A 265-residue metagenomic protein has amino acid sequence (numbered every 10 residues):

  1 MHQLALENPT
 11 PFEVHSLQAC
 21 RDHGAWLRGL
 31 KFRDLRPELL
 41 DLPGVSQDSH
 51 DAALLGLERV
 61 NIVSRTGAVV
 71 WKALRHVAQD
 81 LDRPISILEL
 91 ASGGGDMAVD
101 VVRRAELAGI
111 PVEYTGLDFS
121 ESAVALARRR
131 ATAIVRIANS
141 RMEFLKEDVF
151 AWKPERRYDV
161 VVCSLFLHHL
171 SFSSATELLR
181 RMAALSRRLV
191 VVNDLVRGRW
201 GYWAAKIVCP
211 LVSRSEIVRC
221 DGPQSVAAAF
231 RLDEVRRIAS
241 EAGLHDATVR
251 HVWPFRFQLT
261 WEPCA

Functional and structural regions predicted by a protein language model:
M1-P43: N-terminal auxiliary segments of SAM/dcSAM-dependent transferases
Q47-A73, V77-A78: Class I SAM-dependent methyltransferase Rossmann-like catalytic core, especially the SAM/SAH-binding loop
L88, G94-A151: Class I SAM-dependent methyltransferase SAM/SAH-binding core
V162: A conserved beta-strand element that flanks and buttresses the S-adenosyl-L-methionine
L170-R181: A short, conserved alpha-helix within the catalytic core of class I
S186-L195: Conserved beta-strand signature within the Rossmann-like core of class I S-adenosyl-L-methionine
L195-T248: C-terminal alpha-helical "lid/dimerization" subdomain adjacent to the S-adenosyl-L-methionine
A247-A265: Core SAM-dependent methyltransferase catalytic element
